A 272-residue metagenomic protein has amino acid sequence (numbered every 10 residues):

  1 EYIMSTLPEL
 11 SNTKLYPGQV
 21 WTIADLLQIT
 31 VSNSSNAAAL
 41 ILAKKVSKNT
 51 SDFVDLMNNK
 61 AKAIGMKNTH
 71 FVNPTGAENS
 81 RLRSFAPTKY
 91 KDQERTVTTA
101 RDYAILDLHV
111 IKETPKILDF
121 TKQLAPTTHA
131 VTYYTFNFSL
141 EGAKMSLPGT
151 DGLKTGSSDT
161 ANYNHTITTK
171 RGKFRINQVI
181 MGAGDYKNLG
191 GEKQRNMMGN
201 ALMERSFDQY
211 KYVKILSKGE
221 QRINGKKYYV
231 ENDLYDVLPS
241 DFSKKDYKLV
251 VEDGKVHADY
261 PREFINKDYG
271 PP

Functional and structural regions predicted by a protein language model:
E1-A100, I111: Active-site-adjacent loops and short helices of periplasmic peptidoglycan-processing enzymes
K91-P272: Domain-terminus/edge residues, biased toward the C-terminal soluble/receptor-binding domains of extracytoplasmic
